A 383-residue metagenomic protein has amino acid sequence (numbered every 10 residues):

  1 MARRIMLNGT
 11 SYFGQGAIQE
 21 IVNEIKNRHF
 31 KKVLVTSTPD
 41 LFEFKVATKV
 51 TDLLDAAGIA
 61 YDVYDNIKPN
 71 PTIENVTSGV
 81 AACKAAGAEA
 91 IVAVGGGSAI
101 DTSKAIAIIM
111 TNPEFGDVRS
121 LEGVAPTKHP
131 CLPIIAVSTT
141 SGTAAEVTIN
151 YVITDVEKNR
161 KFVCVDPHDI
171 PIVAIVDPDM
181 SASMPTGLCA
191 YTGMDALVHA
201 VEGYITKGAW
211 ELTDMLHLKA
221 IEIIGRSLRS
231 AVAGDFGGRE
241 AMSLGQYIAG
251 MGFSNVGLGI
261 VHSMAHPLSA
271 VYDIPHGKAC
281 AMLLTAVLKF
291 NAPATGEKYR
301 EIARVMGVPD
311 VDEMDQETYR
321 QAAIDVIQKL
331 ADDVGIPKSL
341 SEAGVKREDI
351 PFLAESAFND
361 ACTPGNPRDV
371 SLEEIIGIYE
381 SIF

Functional and structural regions predicted by a protein language model:
M1-A90, L340: ATP/NTP phosphate-donor binding region
I18-I21, E43-V46, I73-V76, A99-S103 (+3 more regions): Short glycine/serine/threonine-rich phosphate/pyrophosphate-binding segments that cradle anionic phosphate groups
E74-D179: Glycine/threonine-rich beta-strand-loop-alpha-helix active-site module that forms ligand/phosphate-binding
G142, Y247-C280, D360-P364: Glycine-rich phosphate/pyrophosphate-binding beta-alpha loops
N150-V256: Carboxylate- and glycine-rich phosphate/diphosphate-binding segment that chelates Mg2+/Mn2+
V271-D349: Gly/Pro-rich interdomain helix-loop hinge
K346-F383: Short, amphipathic C-terminal "tail helix"
